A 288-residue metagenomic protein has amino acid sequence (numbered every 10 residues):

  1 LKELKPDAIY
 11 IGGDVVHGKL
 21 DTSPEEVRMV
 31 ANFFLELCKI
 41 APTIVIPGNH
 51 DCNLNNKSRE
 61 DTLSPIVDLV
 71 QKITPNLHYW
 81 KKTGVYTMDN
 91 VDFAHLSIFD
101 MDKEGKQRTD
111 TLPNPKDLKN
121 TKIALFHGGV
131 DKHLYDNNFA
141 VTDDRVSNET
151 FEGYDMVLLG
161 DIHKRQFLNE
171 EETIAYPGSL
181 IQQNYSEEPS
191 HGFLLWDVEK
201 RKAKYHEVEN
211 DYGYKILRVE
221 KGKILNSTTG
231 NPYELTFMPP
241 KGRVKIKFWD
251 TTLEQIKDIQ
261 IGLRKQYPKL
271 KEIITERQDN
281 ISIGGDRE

Functional and structural regions predicted by a protein language model:
L1-V85, T150-F151: Core catalytic region of metal-dependent phosphoesterases/phosphodiesterases, especially metallo-beta-lactamase-like
E3, A8, V198-E288: Accessory, non-catalytic peripheral segments of nucleic-acid enzymes
A8, P42-I44, T121-I123, D155-M156 (+1 more regions): Proline-centered loop/turn at the N-terminus of a beta-strand
I9, D14, V30, G48 (+6 more regions): Divalent metal-coordination and catalytic microenvironments
H17-L20, I46-E60, Y86, D100-K103 (+3 more regions): Active-site environment of divalent metal-dependent phosphoester hydrolases
N90-K103, K122-G129, I174-G178: Active-site-proximal beta-strand elements of phosphoester/diester hydrolases
D100, K106-T109, P115-Y154: Active-site-proximal segments of metal-dependent phosphoesterases and phosphodiesterases across multiple
D136-A203: Conserved beta-sheet core of the metallophosphoesterase superfamily
